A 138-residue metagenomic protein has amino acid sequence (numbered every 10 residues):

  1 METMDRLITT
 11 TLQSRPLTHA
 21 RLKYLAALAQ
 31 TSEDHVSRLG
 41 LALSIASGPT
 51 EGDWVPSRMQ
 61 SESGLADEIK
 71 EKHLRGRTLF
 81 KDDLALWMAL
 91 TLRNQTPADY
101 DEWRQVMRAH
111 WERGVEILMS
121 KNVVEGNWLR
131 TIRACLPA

Functional and structural regions predicted by a protein language model:
E2, I8, R15-H35, L39 (+1 more regions): Surface-exposed, Lys/Arg-rich phosphate-binding patches that contact polyanionic backbones
T11, H19, L25, S44-I45 (+2 more regions): Membrane-topology and secretion signals of cell-surface/extracellular proteins
Q30-E33, L79, D101-V106: Structural motif
E33, R38-L41, D83, M107: Short runs of predominantly hydrophobic/aromatic residues within well-ordered alpha helices that form helix-helix
A46-Q95: Short, positively charged interaction helices/loops
M88-A138: Low-complexity intrinsically disordered segments
